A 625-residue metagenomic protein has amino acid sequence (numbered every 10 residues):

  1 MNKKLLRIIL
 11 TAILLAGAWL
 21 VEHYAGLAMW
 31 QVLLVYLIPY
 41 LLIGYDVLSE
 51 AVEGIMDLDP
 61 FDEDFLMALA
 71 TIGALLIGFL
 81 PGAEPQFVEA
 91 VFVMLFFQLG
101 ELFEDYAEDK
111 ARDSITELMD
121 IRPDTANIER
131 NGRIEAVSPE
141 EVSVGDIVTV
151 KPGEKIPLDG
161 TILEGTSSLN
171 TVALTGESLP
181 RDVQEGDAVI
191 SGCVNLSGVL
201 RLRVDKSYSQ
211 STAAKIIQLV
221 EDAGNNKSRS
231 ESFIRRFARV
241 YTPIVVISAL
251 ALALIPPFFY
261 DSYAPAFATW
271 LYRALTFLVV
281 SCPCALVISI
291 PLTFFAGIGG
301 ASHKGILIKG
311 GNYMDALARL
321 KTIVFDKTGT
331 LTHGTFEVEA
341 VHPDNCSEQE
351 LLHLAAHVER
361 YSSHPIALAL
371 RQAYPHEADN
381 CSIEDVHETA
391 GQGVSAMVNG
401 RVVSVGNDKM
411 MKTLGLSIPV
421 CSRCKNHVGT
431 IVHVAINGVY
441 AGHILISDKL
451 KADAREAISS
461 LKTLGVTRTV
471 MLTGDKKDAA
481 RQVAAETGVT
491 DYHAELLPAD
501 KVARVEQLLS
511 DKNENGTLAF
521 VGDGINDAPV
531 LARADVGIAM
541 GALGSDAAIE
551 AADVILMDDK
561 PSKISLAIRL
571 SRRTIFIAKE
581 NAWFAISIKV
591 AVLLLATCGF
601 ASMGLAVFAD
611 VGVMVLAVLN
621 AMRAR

Functional and structural regions predicted by a protein language model:
M1-L10, Y241: N-terminal membrane topogenic signal
A12-I13, S232-D261, A274-F294, K579-F608: Bilayer-spanning, highly hydrophobic alpha-helical transmembrane segments
G17-L27, E50-D59, G73-A83, G300 (+9 more regions): Membrane-embedded alpha-helical bundles of multi-pass transporters
W19-E22, Y36-T125, E129, R133 (+7 more regions): Actuator/coupling domain of P-type ATPases
A51, Q86, A107, A126 (+27 more regions): Residue-level signature of catalytic and energy-coupling elements of molecular machines, predominantly ATP/GTP-dependent
M56, E63-A68, L174, Y272 (+3 more regions): Conserved catalytic phosphorylation-site environment of P-type ATPases
V338-R468, K477, E486-V505: P-type ATPase nucleotide-binding
G400, T430, I436-E580: Conserved ATP-binding TGD loop and adjacent catalytic N/P-domain core of P-type ATPases
